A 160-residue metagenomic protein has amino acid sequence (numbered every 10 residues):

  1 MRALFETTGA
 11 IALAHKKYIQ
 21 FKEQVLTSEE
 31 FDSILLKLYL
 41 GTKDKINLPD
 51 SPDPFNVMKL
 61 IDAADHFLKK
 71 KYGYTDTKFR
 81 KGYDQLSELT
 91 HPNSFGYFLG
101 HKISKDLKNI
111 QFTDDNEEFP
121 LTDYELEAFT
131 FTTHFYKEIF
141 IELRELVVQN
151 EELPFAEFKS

Functional and structural regions predicted by a protein language model:
M1-S160: A cross-kingdom marker of C-terminal helix-rich interaction/assembly modules
